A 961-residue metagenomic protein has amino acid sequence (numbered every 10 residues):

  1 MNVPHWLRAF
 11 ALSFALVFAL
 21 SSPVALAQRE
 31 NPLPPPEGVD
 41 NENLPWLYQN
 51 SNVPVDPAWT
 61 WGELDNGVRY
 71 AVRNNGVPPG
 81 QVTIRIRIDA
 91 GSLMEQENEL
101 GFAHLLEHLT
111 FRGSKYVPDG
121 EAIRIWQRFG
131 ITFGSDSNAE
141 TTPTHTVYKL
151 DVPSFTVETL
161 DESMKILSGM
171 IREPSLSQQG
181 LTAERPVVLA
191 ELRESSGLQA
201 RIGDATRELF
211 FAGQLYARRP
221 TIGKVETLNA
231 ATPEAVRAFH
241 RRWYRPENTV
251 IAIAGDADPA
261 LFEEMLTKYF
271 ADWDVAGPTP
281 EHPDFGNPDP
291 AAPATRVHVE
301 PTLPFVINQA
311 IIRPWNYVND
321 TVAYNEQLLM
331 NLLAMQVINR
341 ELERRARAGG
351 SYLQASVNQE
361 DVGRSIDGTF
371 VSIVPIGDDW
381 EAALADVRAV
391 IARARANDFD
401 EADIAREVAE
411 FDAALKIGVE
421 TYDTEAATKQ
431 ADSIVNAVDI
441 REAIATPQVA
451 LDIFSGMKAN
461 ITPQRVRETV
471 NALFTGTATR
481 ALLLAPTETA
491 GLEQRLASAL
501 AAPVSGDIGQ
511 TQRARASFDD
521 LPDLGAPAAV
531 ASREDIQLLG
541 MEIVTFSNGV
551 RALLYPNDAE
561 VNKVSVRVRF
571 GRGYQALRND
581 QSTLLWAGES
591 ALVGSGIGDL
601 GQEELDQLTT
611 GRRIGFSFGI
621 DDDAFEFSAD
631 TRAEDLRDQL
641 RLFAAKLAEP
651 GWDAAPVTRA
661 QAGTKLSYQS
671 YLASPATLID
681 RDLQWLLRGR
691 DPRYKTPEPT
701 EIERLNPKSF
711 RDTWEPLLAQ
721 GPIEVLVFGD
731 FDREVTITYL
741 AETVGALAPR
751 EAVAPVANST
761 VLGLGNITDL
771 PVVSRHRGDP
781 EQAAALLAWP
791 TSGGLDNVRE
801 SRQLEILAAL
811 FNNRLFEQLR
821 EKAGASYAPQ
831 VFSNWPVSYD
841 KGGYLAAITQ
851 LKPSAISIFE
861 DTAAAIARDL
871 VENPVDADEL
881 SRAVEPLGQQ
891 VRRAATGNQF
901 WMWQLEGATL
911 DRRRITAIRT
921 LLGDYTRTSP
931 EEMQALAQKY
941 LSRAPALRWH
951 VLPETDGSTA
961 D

Functional and structural regions predicted by a protein language model:
M1-A11: Bacterial N-terminal signal peptides that target proteins for export
F10-S21: Bacterial N-terminal signal peptides
A25-V72, V250, D258-Y324, L328-N331 (+10 more regions): Proteolytic maturation boundary segments
A71-R73, P78-E97, G101-L105, G120-G169 (+14 more regions): M16 family metallopeptidases and their MPP-like homologs
N138, R241-W243, V297-V299, E360-G363 (+8 more regions): Replace "in large, NTP-powered and nucleic-acid-processing enzymes" with "in large, NTP-powered factors and other
P174-T182, L198, P650-T658: Short secondary-structure capping/junction motifs at helix and strand boundaries
G180, R185-L189, R193, L198-A235 (+5 more regions): Hydrophobic, small-residue-rich alpha-helical packing segments that form membrane-like cores
T227-A230, E234-L266, I702-A741: Internal metal/ion-chelating core segments
